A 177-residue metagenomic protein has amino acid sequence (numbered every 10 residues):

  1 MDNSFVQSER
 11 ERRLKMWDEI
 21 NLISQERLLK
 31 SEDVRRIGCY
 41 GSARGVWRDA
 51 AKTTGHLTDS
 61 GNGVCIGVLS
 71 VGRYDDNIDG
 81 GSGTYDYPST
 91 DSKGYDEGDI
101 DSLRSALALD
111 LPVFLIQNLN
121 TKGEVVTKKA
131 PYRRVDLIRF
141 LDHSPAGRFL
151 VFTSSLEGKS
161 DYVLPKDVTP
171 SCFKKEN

Functional and structural regions predicted by a protein language model:
D2-Q25, A51-K52, G61-N62, K128-A130: Long C-terminal interaction/binding lobes of large macromolecular proteins
Q25-E124: Acidic, glycine-rich low-complexity segments with interspersed aromatic residues
L109-V113, R134-D136, R148: Core residues of folded domains in eukaryotic genome-function proteins
K122-E124, G147-R148, K159-D161: Eukaryotic short linear interaction motifs
E124-S144: Short beta-strand-centered aromatic/proline hotspots
P145-S154: Short, solvent-exposed secondary-structure boundary/capping segments
S155-N177: Short, charged surface segments at domain edges that flank catalytic/cofactor-binding sites
